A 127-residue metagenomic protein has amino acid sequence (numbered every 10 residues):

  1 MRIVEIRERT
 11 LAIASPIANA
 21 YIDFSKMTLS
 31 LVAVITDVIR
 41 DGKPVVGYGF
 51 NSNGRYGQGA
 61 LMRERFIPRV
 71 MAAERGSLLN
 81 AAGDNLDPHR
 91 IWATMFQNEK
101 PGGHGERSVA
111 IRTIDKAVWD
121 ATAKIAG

Functional and structural regions predicted by a protein language model:
M1-G59: Structured beta-strand/loop patches that form or line metal/cofactor-binding pockets in enzymes
I39-I125: Metal- or metallocofactor-binding catalytic centers and their adjacent structured scaffolds across diverse enzyme
